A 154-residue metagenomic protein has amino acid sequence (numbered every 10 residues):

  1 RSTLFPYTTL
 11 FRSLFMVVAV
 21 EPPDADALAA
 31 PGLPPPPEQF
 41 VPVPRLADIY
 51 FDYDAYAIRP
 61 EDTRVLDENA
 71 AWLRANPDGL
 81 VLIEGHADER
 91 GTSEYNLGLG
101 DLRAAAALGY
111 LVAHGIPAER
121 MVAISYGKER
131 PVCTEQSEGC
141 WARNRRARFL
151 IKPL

Functional and structural regions predicted by a protein language model:
S2, F40-V41, L73, A113 (+1 more regions): Short secondary-structure boundary/capping segments
S2, Y50, A57-I58, N96 (+1 more regions): Pocket-edge positions in alpha/beta enzyme catalytic cores
T3-L10: Short, small-residue-biased leader/transition segments that mark boundaries at the very start of proteins
P6, A47, R143-R145: Residues that flank catalytic or metal-binding motifs in active/ligand-binding sites
F11-L80, L154: Periplasmic peptidoglycan-binding/tethering modules of Gram-negative envelope proteins
H86-L154: Periplasmic OmpA-like peptidoglycan-binding domain that tethers envelope proteins to the cell wall
